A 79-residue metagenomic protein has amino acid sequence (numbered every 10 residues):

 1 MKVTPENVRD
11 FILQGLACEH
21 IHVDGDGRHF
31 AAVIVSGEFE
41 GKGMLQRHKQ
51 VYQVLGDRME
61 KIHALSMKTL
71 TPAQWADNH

Functional and structural regions predicted by a protein language model:
K2-H79: N-terminal, polar/charged subdomain of small-to-medium soluble alpha/beta proteins
